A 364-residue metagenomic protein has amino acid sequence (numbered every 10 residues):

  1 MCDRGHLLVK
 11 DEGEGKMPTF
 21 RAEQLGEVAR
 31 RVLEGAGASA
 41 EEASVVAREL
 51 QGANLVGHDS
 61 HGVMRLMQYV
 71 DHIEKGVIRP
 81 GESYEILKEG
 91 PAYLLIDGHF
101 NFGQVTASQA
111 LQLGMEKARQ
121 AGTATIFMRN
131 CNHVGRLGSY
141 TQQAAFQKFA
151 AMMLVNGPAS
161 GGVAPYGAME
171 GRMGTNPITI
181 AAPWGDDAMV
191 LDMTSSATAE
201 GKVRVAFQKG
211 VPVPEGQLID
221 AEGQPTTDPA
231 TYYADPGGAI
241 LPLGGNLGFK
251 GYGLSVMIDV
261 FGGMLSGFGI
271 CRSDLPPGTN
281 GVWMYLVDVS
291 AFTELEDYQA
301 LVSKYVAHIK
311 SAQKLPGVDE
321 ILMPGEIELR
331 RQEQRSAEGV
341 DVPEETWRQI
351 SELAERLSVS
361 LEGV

Functional and structural regions predicted by a protein language model:
D3-K16: Short, Lys/Arg-enriched N-terminal segments with co-localized hydrophobic residues within the first ~10-30 amino acids
P18-L25, A38-M64, I78-E89, P276-G278: N-terminal glycine-rich anion-binding loops that anchor highly charged ligand groups
T19-F20, L25, V260, C271-V364: Catalytic-core signal marking the mid-to-C-terminal active-site face
V63-M115: Active-site cofactor/substrate anionic-group-binding motifs, chiefly glycine- and Lys/Arg-rich phosphate-binding loops
L94-G185: A generic, well-ordered mixed alpha/beta core segment in the N-terminal half of proteins
G161-Y233: Phosphate/diphosphate-binding glycine-rich loops and adjacent basic-rich segments that engage nucleotide
V211-R272: Secondary-shell segments that build the walls of catalytic and ion/ligand-binding clefts
